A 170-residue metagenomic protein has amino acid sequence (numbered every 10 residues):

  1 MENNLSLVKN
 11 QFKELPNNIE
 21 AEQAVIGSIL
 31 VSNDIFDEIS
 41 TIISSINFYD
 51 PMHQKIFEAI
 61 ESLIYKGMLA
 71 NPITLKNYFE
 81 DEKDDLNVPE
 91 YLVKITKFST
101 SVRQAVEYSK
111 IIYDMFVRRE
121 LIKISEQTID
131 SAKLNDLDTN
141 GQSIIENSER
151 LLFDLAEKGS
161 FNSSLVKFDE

Functional and structural regions predicted by a protein language model:
M1-V117: Noncatalytic partner-interaction/assembly domains of nucleic-acid and motor enzyme complexes, especially the accessory
K97-D169: Interdomain "pre-motor" coupling segment immediately N-terminal to P-loop NTPase/helicase cores
